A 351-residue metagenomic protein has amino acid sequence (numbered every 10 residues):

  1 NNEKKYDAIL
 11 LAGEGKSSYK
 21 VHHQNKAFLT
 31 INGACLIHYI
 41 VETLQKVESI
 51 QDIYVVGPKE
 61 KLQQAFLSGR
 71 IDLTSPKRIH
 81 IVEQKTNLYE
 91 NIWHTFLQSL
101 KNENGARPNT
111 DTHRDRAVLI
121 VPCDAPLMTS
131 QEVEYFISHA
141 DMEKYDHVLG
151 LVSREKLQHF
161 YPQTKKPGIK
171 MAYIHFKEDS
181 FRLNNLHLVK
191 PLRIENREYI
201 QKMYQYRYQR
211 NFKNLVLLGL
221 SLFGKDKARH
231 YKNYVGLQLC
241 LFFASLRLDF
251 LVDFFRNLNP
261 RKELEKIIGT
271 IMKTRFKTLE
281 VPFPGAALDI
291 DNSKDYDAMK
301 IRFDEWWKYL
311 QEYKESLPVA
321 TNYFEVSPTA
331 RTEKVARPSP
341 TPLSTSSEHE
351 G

Functional and structural regions predicted by a protein language model:
N1-H22: N-terminal nucleotide-binding beta1-loop-alpha1 segment
Q24-V41: Short catalytic helix/loop segments, enriched in acidic residues and glycine and frequently bearing histidine
T43-I50: Short, acidic, metal-binding catalytic loop of nucleotide-sugar glycosyltransferases
I50-K77: Acidic donor-binding segment of Leloir-type glycosyltransferases
S68-R116, L127-M128: Short phosphate-binding loop-to-helix
A117-V121: Short aromatic-hydrophobic micro-motifs that form the base-stacking/packing surface for donor nucleotide recognition
P122-P126: The conserved acidic donor/metal-binding loop of glycosyltransferases
M128-T270, E280-P284: Conserved core of the sugar-phosphate nucleotidyltransferase
